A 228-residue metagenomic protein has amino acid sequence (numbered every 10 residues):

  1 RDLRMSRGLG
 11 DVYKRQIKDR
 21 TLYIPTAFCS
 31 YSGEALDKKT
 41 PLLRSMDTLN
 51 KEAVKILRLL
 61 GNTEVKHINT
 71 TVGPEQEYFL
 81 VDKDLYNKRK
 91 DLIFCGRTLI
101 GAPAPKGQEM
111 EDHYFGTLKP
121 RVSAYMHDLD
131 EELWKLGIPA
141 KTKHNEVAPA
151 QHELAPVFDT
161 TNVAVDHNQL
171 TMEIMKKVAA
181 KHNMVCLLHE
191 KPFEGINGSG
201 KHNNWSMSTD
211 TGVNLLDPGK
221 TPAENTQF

Functional and structural regions predicted by a protein language model:
D2-L9, Y13: Single conserved hydrophobic/aromatic residue that forms the stacking wall/gate of nucleotide- or nucleobase-binding
K14-Q16, L49, A53-L59, I93-A102 (+2 more regions): Structured alpha-helical segments in the cores of large, soluble enzyme domains
K14-T40, L92-H113, H144-L154: Residues forming anionic-ligand binding surfaces in small-molecule and nucleic-acid pockets of primarily soluble enzymes
S32-L42, P105-T117, H152-V163, C186-K191 (+1 more regions): Glycine- and acidic
L59-E64, E131-K141, T161-V165, E173-L187 (+1 more regions): Secondary-structure transition/capping motifs at alpha-helix termini and the adjoining loop/turn into the next element
H67-P103, G107-A140: Carboxylate/His-rich catalytic cores and anion/metal-binding grooves
G73-E75, V81, P149-E153, H189-S206: Beta-rich nucleic-acid/ligand-interaction surfaces
L99, T117-K119, S123-Y125, L170-L188 (+2 more regions): Catalytic or ion-translocation cores adjacent to nucleophile or general acid/base/metal-coordination motifs in diverse
